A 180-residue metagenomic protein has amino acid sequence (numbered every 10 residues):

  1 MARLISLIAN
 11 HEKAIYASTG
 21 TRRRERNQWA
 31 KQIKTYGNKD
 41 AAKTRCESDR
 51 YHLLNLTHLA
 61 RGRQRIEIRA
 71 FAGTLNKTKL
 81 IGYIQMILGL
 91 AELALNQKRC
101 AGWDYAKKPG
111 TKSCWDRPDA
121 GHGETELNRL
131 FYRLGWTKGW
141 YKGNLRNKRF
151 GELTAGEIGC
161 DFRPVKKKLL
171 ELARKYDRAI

Functional and structural regions predicted by a protein language model:
A2-I180: C-terminal accessory/tail domains of diverse enzymes
